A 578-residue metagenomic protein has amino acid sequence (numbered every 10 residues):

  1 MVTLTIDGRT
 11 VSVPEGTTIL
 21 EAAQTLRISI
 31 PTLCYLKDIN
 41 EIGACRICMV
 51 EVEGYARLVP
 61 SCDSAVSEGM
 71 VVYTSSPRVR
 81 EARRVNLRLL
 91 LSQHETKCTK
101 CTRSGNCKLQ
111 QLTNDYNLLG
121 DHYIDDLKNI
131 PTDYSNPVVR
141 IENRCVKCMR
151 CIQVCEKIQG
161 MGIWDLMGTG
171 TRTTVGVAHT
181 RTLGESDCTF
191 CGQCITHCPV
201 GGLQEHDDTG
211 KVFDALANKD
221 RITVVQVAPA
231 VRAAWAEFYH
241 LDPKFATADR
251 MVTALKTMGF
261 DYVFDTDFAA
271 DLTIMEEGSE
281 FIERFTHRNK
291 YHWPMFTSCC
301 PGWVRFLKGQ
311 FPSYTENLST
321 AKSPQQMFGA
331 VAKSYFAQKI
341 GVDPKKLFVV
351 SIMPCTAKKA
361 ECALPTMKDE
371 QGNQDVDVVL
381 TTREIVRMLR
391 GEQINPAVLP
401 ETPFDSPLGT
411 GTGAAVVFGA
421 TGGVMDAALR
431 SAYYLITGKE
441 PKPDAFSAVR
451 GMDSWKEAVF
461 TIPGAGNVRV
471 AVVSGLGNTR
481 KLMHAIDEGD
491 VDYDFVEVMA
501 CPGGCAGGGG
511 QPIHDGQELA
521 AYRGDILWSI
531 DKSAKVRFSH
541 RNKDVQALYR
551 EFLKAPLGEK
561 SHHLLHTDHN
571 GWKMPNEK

Functional and structural regions predicted by a protein language model:
M1-L4: Short structural boundary motif marking the start of a folded domain
I6-R9, E53-G54: Short strand-turn-strand beta-turns centered on an Asx-Gly dipeptide
R9-E15: A short N-terminal beta-strand-loop micro-motif at the entrance of redox/enzyme domains
P14, N136, V146, T189 (+2 more regions): Residue-level recognition of alpha-helix initiation/capping sites
E15-G69, S75, V79, E205-K578: Iron-sulfur-associated redox domains of electron-transfer enzymes in respiratory and anaerobic energy metabolism
R46-F190, T196, L203-N218, I222: Fe-S ferredoxin-like electron-transfer domains and their immediately adjacent linker/connector regions across
Q159, C198, F336-I340: Structural motif corresponding to the C-terminal cap of alpha-helices
